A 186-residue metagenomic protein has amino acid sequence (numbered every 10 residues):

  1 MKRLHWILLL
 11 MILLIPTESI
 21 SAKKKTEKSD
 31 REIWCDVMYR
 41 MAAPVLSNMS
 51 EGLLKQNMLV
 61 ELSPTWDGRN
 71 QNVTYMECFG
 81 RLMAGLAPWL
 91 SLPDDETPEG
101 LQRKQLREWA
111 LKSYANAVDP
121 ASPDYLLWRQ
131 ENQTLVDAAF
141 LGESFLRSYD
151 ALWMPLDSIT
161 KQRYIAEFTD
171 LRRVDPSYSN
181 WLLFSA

Functional and structural regions predicted by a protein language model:
M1-K25: Bacterial Sec-dependent N-terminal signal peptides
K23-C78, P88, E108-A115: Low-complexity, Ser/Thr/Pro/Gly-enriched N-terminal "stalk/linker" regions
E51-K55, D95, S177: Intrinsically disordered or highly flexible coil/loop and linker segments, enriched in small and charged/polar residues
T65-R69, D95, P123-L127: Glycine- and acidic
Y75, L86-W89, R103-A186: Aromatic-lined, polymer-binding surfaces characteristic of secreted/periplasmic polysaccharide-degrading enzymes
D95-K104: HEAT/armadillo-like alpha-solenoid scaffolds in large eukaryotic assembly and transport factors
